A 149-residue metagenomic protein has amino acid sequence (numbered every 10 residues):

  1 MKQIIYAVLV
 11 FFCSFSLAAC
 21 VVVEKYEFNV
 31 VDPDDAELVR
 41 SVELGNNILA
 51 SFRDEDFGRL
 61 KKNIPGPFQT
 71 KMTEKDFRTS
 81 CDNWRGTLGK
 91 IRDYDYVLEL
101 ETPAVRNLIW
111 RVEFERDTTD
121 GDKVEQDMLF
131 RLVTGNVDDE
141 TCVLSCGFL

Functional and structural regions predicted by a protein language model:
M1-I4: Positively charged n-region of N-terminal signal peptides that target proteins for export
A7-S16: Bacterial N-terminal signal peptides
L9, L49, G66: Generic anion/oxyanion-binding catalytic loop in active/binding sites
A19-D54: Short, low-complexity N-terminal intrinsically disordered segments enriched in polar/charged residues
E43, G58-N107: Short solvent-exposed beta->alpha transition segments
V97-L149: Exposed beta-sheet edge and beta->alpha loop/turn motif
